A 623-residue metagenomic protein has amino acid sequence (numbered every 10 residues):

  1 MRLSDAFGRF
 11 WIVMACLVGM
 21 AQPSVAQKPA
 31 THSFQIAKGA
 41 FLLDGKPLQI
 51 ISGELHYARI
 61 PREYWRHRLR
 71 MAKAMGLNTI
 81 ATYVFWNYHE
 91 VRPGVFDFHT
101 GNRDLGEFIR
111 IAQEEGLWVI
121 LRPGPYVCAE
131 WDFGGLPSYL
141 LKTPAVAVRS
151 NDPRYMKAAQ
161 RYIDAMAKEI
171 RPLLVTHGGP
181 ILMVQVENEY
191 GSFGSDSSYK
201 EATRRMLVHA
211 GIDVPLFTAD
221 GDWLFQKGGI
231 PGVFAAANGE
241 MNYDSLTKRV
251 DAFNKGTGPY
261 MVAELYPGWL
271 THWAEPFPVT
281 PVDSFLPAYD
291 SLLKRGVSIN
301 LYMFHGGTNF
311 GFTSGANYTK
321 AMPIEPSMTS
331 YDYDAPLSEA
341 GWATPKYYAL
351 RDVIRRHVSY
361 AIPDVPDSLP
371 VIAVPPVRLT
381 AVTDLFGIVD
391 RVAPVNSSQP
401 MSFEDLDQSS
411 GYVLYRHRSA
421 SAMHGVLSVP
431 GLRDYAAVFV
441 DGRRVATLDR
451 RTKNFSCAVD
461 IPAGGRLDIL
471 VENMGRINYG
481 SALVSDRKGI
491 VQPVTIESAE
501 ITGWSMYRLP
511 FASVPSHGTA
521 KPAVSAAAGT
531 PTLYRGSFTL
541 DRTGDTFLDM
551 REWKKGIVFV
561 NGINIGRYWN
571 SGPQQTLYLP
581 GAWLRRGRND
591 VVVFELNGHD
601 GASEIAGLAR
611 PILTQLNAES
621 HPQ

Functional and structural regions predicted by a protein language model:
R9-M20: Bacterial N-terminal signal peptides
A26-T79, R110: N-terminal carbohydrate-binding accessory modules
P29, L121, P125-A158, D164-L301: Substrate-binding/catalytic cleft of secreted carbohydrate-active enzymes, primarily glycoside hydrolases
K46, Y83, Y88-G101, A129-R154 (+2 more regions): Aromatic- and acidic-residue-enriched carbohydrate-binding clefts of CAZyme catalytic domains
Y57-A74, P93-Q113, S284, R450-K453 (+2 more regions): Aromatic- and glycine-enriched glycan-recognition loops and surfaces that form the carbohydrate-binding subsites
W65-D132, R204-H209, D213: Aromatic-lined substrate-binding rim segments of carbohydrate-active enzymes
M156-Q185, D196-K200, R204, D213 (+5 more regions): Carbohydrate-binding surfaces of carbohydrate-active enzymes
H424-F439, F538-N561, Y568-W569, V591-F594: Aromatic-lined ligand-binding clefts that engage carbohydrates, nucleic acids, or primary amines
